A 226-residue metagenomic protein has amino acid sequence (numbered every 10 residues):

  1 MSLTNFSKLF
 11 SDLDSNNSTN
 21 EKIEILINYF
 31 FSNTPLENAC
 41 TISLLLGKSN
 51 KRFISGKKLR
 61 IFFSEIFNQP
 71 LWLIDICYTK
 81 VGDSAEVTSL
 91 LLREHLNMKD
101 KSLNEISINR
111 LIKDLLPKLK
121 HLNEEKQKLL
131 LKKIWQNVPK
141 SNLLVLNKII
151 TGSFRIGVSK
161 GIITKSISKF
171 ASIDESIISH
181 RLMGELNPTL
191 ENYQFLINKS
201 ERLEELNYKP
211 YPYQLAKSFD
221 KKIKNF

Functional and structural regions predicted by a protein language model:
M1-F226: N-terminal nucleic-acid-engaging modules of covalent nucleotidyltransferase systems
